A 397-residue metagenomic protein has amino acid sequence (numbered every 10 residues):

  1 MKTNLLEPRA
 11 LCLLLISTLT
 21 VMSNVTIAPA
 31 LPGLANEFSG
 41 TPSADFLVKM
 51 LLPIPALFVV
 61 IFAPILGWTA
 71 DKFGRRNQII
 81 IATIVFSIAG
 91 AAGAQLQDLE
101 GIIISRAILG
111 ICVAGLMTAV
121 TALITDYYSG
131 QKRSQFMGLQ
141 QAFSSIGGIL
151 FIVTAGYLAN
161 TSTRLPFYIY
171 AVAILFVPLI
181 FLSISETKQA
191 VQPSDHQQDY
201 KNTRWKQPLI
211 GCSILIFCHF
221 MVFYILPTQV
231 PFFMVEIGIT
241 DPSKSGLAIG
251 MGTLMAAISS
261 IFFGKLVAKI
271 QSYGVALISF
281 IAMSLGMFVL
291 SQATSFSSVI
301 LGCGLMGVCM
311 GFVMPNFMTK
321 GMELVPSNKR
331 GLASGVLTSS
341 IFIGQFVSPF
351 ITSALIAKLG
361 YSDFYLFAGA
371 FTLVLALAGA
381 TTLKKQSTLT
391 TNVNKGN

Functional and structural regions predicted by a protein language model:
L31-V60: Extracellular/periplasmic helix-loop-helix junction of adjacent transmembrane segments in MFS-like secondary
M50-L66, G250-F262: Central cavity-lining transmembrane alpha-helices of secondary-active solute carriers, predominantly the Major
V60-E100: Conserved MFS/SLC helix-loop-helix module at the cytosolic interface between two early adjacent transmembrane helices
A63-G74, S259-S272, I356: Helix-to-loop junctions at the C-terminal end of transmembrane segments in multipass secondary transporters
G74, Q95-E100, S129, I239 (+1 more regions): Helix-breaking motifs and short loop linkers at transmembrane-helix boundaries and internal kinks in secondary membrane
L99, S105-S144: Cytoplasmic helix-loop-helix junction between adjacent transmembrane helices in 12-TM secondary transporters
Q131, L139-S185: Helix-loop-helix hairpin linking two adjacent transmembrane segments in secondary transporters
P208-G250: Extracytoplasmic gate region of multi-pass secondary transporters
